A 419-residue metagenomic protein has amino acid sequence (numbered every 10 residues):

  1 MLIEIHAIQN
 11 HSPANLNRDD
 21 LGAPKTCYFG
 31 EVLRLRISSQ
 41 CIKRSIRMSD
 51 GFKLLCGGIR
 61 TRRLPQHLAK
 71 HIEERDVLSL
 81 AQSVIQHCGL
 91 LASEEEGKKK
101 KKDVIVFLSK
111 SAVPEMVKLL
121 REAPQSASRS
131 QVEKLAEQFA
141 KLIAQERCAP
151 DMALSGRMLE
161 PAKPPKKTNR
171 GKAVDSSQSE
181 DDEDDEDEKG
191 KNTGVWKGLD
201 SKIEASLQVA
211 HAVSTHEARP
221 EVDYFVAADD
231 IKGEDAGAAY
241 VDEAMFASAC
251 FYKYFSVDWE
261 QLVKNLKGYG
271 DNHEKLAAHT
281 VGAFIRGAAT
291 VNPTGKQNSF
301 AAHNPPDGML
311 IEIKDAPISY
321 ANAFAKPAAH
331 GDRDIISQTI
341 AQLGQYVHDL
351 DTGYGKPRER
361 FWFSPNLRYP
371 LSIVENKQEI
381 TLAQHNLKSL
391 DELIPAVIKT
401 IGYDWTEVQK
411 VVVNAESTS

Functional and structural regions predicted by a protein language model:
M1-R36, Q40, R44-S419: Basic polyanion-binding and macromolecular-assembly surfaces
